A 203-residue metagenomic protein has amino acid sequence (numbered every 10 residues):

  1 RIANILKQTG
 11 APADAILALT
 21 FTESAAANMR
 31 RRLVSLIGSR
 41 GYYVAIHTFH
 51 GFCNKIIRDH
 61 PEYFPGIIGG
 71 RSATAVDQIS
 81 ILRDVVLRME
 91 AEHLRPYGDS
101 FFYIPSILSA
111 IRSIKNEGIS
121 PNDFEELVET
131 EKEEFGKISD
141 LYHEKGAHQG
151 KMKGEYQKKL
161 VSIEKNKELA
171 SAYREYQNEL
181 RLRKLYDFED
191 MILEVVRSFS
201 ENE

Functional and structural regions predicted by a protein language model:
R1, S24, N28, R32 (+6 more regions): Generic alpha-helical secondary structure signal
R1-G66, S72: P-loop NTPase Walker
A13, I68, L94-G98: Short, surface-exposed loop/turn segments at secondary-structure junctions
A15-L17, F101-E203: Accessory N-terminal region flanking or inserted into the helicase ATPase core in nucleic-acid motor proteins
F21, V44-A45, F49, A73-Q78 (+3 more regions): A generic short alpha-helical patch detector that favors 3-5-residue windows in or near N-terminal regions
R40-A45, A91-I107: Short, surface-exposed acidic
N54-H60, R83-L87, Y103-P105, S109-R112: Core catalytic lobe of class I
S80-R95: Flexible, charged interface-and-hinge segments in very large macromolecular machines that mediate substrate binding
